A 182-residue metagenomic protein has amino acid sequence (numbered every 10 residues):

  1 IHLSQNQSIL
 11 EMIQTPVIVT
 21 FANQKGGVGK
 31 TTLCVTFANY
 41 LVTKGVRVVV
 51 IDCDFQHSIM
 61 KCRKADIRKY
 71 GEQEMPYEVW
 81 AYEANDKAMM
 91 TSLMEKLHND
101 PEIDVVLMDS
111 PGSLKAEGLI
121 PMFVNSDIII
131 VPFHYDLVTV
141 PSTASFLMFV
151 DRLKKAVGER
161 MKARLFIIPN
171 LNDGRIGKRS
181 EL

Functional and structural regions predicted by a protein language model:
I1-A22: Extreme N-terminal, non-catalytic leader segments that precede Walker-type/kinase nucleotide-binding cores
S8-L10, M94-L97, P101, L119-P121 (+1 more regions): Short, flexible, glycine/charge-rich loop motifs used to bind or transfer phosphoryl groups or to couple energy/partner
L10, M90-L93, D127-V131: A broad, low-specificity signal for short, low-complexity segments enriched in glycine/proline and polar/charged
I13, A22-Q24, V28, N39-S113: P-loop/Walker-type NTP enzyme "switch/lid" segment
T15-V19, N99, M161-L165: A short alpha-helix capping/helix-coil boundary motif
T32-L33: Hydrophobic positions on the alpha1 helix immediately C-terminal to the Walker A/P-loop
K44, V49, P111-L182: Conserved catalytic-core segment of NTP-binding enzymes
